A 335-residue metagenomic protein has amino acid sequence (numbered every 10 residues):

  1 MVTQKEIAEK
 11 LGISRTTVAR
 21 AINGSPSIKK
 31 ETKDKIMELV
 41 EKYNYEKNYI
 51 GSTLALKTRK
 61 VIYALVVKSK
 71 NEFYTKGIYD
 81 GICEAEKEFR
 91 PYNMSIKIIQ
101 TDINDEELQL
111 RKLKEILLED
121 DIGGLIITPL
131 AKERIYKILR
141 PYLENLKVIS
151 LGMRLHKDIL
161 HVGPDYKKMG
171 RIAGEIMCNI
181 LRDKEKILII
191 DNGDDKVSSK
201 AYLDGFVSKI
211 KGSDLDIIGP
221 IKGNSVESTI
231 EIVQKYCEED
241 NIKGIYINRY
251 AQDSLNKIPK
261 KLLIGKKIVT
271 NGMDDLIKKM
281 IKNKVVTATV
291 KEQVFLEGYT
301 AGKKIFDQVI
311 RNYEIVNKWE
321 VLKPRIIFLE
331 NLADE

Functional and structural regions predicted by a protein language model:
M1-K57: N-terminal helix-turn-helix DNA-binding module of bacterial transcription factors
K47-L108: Amphipathic helical "hinge" segments at domain boundaries
F73-R90, M169-A173, V197-D216, S254 (+1 more regions): Short, solvent-exposed amphipathic alpha-helices that sit in or adjacent to ligand/effector-binding or catalytic
E86-E106, L188-I189, V207-S228: Short beta-strand elements in bilobed, periplasmic/extracellular small-molecule ligand-binding domains
G123-Y142, F206, I217-M280: Hydrophobic alpha-helical
L130-M169, D274-T287: Flexible loop/hinge segments that line or gate small-molecule binding clefts
H161-L188, T229-E231, D274-I277, E292-I310: Hydrophobic alpha-helical segments within soluble ligand-binding/sensing domains
K209-I210, Q293-E335: Hinge/cleft segment of the Venus flytrap/periplasmic-binding protein
